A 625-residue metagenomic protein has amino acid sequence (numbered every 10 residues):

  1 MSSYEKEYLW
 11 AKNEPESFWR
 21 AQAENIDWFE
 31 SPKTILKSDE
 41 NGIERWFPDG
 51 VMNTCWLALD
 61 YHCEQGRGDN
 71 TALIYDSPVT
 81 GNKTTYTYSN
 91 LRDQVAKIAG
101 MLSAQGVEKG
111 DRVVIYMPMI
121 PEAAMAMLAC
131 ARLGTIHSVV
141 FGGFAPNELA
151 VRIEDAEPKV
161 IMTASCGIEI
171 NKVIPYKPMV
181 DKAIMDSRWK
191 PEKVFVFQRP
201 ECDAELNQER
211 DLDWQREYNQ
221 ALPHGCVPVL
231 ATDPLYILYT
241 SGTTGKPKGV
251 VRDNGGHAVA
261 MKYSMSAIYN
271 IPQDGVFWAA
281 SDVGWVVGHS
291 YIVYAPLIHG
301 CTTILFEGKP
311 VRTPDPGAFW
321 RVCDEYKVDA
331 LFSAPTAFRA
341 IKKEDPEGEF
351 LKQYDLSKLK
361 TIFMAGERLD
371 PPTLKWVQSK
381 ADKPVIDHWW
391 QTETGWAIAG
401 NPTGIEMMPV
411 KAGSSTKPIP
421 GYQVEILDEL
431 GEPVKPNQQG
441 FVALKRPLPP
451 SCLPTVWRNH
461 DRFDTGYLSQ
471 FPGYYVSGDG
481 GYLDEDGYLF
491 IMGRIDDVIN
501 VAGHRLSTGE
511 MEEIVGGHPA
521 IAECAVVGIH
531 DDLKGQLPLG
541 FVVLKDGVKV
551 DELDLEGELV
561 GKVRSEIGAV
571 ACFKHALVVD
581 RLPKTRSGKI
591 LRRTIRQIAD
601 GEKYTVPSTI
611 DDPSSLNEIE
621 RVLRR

Functional and structural regions predicted by a protein language model:
C55, L73-L128, A145, L149-A150 (+2 more regions): Conserved AMP-binding/adenylate-forming core of the ANL superfamily
D69-T71, V194-C202, L206-Y239, K246 (+3 more regions): Conserved pre-ATP/AMP-binding loop-to-beta segment of ANL
L128, R132-R216, P335: Structural core segment of the AMP-binding/adenylate-forming
V140-C166, V180, D324, L331 (+8 more regions): AMP-binding/adenylate-forming catalytic core of the ANL superfamily
E192-Q198, L533, S565-I590, E602-R625: AMP-binding/adenylate-forming catalytic domain of the ANL superfamily
A258-V276, V286-A330, K343-E349: Conserved AMP-binding/adenylation subdomain of ANL enzymes
C301, D329-S333, K342-P409, Q423 (+1 more regions): Gly/Ser/Thr-rich phosphate-binding loop
K417-G421, E432-Y467, L506, K603-Y604: Conserved ATP/PPi-binding loop(s) of AMP-dependent carboxylate-activating enzymes
